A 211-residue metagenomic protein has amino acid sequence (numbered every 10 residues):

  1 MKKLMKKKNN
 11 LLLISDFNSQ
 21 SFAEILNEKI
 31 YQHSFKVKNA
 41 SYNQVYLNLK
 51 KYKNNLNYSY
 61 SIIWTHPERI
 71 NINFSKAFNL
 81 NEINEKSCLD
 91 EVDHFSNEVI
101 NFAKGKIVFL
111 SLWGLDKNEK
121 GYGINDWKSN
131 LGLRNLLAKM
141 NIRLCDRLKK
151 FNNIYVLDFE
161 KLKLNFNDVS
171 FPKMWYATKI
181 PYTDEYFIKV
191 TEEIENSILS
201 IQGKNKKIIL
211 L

Functional and structural regions predicted by a protein language model:
M1-L211: Extracellular glycan-modifying ectodomains
